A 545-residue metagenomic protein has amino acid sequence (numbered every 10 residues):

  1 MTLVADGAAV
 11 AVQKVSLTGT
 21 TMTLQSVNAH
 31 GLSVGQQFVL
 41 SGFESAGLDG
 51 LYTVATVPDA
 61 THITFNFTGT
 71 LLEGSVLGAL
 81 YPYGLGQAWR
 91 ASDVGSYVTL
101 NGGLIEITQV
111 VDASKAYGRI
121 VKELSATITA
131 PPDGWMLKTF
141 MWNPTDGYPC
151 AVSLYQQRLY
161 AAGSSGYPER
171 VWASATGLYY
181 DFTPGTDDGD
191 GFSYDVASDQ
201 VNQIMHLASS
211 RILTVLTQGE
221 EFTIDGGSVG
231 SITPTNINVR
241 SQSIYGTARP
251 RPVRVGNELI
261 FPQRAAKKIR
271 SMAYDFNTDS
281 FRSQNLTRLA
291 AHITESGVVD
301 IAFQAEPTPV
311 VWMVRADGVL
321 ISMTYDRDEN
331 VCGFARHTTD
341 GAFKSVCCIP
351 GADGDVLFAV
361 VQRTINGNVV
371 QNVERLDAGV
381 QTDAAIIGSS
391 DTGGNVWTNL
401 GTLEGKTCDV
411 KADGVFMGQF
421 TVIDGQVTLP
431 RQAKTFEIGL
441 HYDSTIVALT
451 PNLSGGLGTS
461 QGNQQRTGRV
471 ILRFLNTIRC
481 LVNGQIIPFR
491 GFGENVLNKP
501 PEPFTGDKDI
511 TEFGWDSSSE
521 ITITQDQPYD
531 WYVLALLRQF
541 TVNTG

Functional and structural regions predicted by a protein language model:
M1-T2, M22, T61-I63, K115-A116 (+7 more regions): Hydrophobic residues embedded in beta-strands of well-ordered beta-sheets
V4-Y148, P430-D443: Small/polar beta-strand repeat architecture
S16-T18, L32, A46, V57 (+17 more regions): Residue-level signal for WD-repeat beta-propeller blades
Y52, S96, I105, Q157-R158 (+10 more regions): Residue-level detector of short, conserved catalytic/binding motifs and their immediate flanks
T61-T68, G166-A173, V361-R375: Short, surface-exposed terminal/edge motifs of secreted or surface/virion proteins that either
K138-P307, Y325-K344: Beta-propeller and closely related beta-pinwheel folds
N202, K267-G545: Beta-sheet repeat architectures centered on beta-propellers
